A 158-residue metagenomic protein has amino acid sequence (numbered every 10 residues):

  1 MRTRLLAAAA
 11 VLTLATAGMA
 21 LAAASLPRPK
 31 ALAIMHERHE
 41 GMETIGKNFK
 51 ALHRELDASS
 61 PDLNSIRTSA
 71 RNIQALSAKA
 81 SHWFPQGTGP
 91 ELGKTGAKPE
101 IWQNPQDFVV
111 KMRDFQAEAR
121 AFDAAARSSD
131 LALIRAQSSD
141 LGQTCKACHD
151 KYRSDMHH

Functional and structural regions predicted by a protein language model:
M1-R4: Positively charged n-region of N-terminal signal peptides that target proteins for export
A7-A17: Bacterial N-terminal signal peptides
A7-A9, E43, S154: Intrinsically disordered, low-complexity segments enriched in polar/charged small residues
A17, A119-R120, C145: A short hydrophobic/aromatic micro-motif that marks alpha-helical segments and, especially, helix-coil
G18-A22: Sec/Tat signal peptide C-region and signal peptidase I cleavage site
A24-D140, H158: Extracytoplasmic c-type cytochrome modules immediately beyond a signal peptide or single-pass transmembrane anchor
L141-R153: The canonical Cys-X-X-Cys-His
